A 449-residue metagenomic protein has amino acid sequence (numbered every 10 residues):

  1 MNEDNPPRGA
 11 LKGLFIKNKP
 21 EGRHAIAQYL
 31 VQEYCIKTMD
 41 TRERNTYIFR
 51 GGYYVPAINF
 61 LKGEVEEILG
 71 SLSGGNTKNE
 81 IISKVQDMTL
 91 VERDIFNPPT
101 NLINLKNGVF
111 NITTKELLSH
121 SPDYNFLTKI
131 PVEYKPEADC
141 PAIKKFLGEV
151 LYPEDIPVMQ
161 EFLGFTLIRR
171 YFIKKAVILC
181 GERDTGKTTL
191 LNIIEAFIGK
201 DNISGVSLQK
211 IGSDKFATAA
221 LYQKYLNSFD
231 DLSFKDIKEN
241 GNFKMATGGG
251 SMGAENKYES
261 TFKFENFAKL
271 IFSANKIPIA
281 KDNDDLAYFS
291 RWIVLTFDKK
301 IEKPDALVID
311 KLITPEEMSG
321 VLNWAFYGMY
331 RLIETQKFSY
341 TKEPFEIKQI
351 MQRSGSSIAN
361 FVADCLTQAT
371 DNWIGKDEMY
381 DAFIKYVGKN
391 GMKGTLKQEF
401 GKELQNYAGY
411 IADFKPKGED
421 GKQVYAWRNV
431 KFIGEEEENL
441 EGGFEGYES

Functional and structural regions predicted by a protein language model:
N2-R42, G70-T185, T189-S449: Feature primarily recognizes SF3-like P-loop helicase cores of small DNA viruses
T46-F49, Y53-I68: Trp- and S/T/G-rich repeat-edge/linker motifs of beta-rich repeat architectures
